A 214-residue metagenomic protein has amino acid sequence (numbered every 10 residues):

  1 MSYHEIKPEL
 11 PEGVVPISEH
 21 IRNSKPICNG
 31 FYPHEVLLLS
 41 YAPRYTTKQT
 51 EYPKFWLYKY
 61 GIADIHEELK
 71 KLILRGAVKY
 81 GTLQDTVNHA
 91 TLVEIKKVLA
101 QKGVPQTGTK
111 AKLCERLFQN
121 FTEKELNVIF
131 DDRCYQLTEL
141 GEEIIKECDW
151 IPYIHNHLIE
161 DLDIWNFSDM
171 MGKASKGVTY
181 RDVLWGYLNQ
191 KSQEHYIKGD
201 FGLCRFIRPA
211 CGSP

Functional and structural regions predicted by a protein language model:
S2-D161, W165-K173: Basic helix-extension-helix modules of the SAP/HeH family
D85, H89, T107, V178 (+2 more regions): Alpha-solenoid helical-repeat scaffolds
K96, G172-I197: Repeat-mediated protein-protein interaction surfaces in helical alpha-solenoids
E160-A174, G186, Q190, F201-P214: Amphipathic alpha-helical repeat scaffolds of TPR domains
